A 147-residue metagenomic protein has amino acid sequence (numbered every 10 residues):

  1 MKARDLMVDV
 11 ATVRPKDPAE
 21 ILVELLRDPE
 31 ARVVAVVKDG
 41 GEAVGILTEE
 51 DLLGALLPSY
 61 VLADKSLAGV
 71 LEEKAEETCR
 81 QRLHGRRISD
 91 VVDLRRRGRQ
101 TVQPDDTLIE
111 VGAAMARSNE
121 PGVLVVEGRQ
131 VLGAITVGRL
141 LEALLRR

Functional and structural regions predicted by a protein language model:
M1-A31, V37-D39, A43-V44, S66-A114 (+2 more regions): Bateman/CBS regulatory modules and CBS-like beta-alpha motifs in cytosolic regions of diverse proteins
A31, A43-Y60, R117-E120, L124 (+1 more regions): Short beta->alpha transition motifs characteristic of CBS
V61-K65: Cytochrome P450 catalytic domain signature, combining two hallmark sequence patches
